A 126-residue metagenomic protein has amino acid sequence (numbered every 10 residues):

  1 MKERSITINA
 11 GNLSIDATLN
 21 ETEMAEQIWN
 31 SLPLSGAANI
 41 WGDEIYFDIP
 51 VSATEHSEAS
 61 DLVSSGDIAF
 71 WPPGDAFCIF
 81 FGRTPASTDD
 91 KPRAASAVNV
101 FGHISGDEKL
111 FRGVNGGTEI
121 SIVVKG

Functional and structural regions predicted by a protein language model:
M1-E3, R93-G126: Well-ordered alpha/beta subsegment
M1-S35: Long, hydrophobic N-terminal alpha-helical segment
G11, S35-A37, D48-T54, D61 (+3 more regions): Extended, low-hydrophobicity, polar/charged segments
N20, G82, K125: Surface loops and adjacent helix of pleckstrin homology
S31, N39-S65, W71: Compact, glycine-rich, soluble single-domain proteins
G36-P50, T88-H103: Short, basic/aromatic beta-hairpin or loop at an interaction surface
E58-N99: Mid-chain, well-packed structural core segment of small domains
